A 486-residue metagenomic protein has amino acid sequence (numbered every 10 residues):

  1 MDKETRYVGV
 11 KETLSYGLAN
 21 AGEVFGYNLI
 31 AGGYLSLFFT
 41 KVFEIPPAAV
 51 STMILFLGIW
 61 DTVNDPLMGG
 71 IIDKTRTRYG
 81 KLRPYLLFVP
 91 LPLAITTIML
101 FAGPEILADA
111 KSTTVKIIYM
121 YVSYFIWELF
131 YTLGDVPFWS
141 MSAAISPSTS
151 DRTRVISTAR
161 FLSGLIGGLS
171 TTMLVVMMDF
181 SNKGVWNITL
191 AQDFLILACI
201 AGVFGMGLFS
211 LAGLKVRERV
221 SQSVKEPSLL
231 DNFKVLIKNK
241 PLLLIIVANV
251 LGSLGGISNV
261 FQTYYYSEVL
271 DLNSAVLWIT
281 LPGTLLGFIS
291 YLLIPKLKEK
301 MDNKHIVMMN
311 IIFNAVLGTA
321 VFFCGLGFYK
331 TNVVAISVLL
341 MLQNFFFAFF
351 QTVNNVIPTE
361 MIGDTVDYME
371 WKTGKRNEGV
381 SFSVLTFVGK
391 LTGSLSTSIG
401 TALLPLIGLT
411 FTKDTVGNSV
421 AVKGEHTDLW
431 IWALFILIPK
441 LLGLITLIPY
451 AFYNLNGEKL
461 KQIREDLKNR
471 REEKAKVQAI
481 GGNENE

Functional and structural regions predicted by a protein language model:
D2-E486: Membrane-embedded alpha-helical bundles of multi-pass transporters/translocases, especially carrier/permease families
